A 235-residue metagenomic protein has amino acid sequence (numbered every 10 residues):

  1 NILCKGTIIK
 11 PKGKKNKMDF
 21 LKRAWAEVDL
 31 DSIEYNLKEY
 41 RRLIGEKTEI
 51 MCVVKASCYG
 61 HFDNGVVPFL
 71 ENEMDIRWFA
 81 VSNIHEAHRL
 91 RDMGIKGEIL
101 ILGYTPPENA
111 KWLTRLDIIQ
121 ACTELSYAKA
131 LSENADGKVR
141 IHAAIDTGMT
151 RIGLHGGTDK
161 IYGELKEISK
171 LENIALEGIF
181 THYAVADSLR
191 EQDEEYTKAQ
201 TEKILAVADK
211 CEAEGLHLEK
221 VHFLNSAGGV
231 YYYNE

Functional and structural regions predicted by a protein language model:
N1-K17: Short, Lys/Arg-enriched N-terminal segments with co-localized hydrophobic residues within the first ~10-30 amino acids
F20-V28, S32-E34, G45-F223: Active-site-proximal beta-alpha core segment in soluble small-molecule metabolic enzymes
S226: Histidine- and/or cysteine-centered catalytic micro-motif in compact active-site loops
V230-E235: Active-site loop ensemble at the mouth of alpha/beta enzyme cores that anchors a bound cofactor
